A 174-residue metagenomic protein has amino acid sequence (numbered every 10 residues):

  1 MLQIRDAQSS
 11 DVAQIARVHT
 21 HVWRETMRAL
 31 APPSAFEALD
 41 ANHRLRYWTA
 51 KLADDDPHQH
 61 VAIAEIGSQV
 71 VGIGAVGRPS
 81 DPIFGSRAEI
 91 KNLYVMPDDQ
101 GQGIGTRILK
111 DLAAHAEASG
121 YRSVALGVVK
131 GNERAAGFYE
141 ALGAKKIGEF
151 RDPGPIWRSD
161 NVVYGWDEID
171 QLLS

Functional and structural regions predicted by a protein language model:
L2, D6-S9, R17-D98, L109-D111 (+4 more regions): Acetyl-CoA-dependent GNAT
Q8-D11, N132: Acidic/polar helix N-cap motif
Q14, E89, S123, R134: Amphipathic alpha-helical recognition patches that constitute DNA-binding helices
M96-D98, Q102, K130-G131: Active-site acidic-Proline motif in GNAT/NAT acetyltransferases
G101-A114, G137-A141: Conserved acetyl-CoA-binding loop-helix of GNAT-fold acetyltransferases
L126-A136, P153-S159: Conserved beta-strand-loop-alpha-helix junction that forms the acyl-donor binding cleft
E140-E149: Conserved acetyl-CoA-binding loop of GNAT-fold acetyltransferases
D160-S174: Terminal substrate-recognition subdomain of acyl/acetyltransferases
